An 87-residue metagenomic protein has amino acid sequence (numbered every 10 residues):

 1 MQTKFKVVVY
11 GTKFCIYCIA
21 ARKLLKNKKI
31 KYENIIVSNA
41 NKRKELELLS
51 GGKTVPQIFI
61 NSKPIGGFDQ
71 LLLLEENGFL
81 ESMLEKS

Functional and structural regions predicted by a protein language model:
M1-E33: Local sequence-structure signature of Cys/Sec-based thiol-disulfide redox active-site neighborhoods
T12, G52-V55, F68: A short, glycine- and basic residue-enriched loop/turn that sits immediately adjacent to a domain's principal
I16, N41, G66: Short alpha-helical
N27, L48-L49, K86: Residues at alpha-helix termini
K31-R43, G52: Thiol-based oxidoreductase modules, predominantly thioredoxin-like and allied folds used for disulfide exchange
K44-I60: Short Fe-S-cluster ligation motifs
I60-K86: Non-catalytic, surface beta->alpha helical segment in thiol-disulfide oxidoreductase systems
